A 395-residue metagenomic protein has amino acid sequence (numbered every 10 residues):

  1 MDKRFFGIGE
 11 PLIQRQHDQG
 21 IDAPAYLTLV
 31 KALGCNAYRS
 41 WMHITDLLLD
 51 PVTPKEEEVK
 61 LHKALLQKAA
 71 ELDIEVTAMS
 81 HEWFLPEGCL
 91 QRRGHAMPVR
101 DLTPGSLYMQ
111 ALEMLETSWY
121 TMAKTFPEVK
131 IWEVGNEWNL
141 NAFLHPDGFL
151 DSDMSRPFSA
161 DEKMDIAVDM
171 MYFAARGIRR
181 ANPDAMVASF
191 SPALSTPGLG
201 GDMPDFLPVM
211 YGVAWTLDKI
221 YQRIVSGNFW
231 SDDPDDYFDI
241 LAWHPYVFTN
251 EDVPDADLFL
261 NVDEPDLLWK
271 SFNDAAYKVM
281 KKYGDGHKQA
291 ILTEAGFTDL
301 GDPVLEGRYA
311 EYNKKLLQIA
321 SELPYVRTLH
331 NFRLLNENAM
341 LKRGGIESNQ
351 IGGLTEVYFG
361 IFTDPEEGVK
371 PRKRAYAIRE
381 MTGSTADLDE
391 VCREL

Functional and structural regions predicted by a protein language model:
M1-W41: Boundary/entry segment of secreted carbohydrate-active catalytic domains
R4-E10, Y38-S40, V76-S80, W132-V134 (+4 more regions): Hydrophobic faces of well-ordered beta-strands that scaffold small-molecule active sites in alpha/beta enzyme cores
R15-V30, L112-M122, M210-W230, A310-I319: Short, acidic/polar
D18, F143, F149-D161, L323-L395: Aromatic-rich peripheral "rim/lid" segments of glycoside hydrolase catalytic domains that contact and position glycan
V30-G201, F248: Substrate-binding cleft and catalytic face of glycoside hydrolase catalytic domains, especially the flexible beta-alpha
L33, L65-E75, T121-V129, M170-A185 (+4 more regions): A structural motif corresponding to the C-terminal end of an alpha-helix and its immediate exit/capping segment
L115, E264-G353: Surface-exposed substrate-engagement region within the catalytic domains of secreted or surface-exposed extracellular
D161-E306: Noncatalytic carbohydrate-binding groove/subsite architecture in carbohydrate-active enzymes
